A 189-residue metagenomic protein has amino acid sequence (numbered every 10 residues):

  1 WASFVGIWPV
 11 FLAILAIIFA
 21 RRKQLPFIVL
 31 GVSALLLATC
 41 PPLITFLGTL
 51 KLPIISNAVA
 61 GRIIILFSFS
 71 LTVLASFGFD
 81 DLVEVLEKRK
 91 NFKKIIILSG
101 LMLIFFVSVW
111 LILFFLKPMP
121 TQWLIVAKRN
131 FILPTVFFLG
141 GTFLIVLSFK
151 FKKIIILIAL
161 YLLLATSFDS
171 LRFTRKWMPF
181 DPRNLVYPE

Functional and structural regions predicted by a protein language model:
W1-A13: Individual transmembrane alpha-helix segments
A13-I14, K176: Short hydrophobic alpha-helical segments that form membrane-spanning helices or hydrophobic packing faces of helical
L15-F19: Membrane-interface helix-loop-helix modules in multi-pass membrane proteins
K23, V29-E189: Contiguous transmembrane helix-bundle modules in multi-pass membrane proteins
